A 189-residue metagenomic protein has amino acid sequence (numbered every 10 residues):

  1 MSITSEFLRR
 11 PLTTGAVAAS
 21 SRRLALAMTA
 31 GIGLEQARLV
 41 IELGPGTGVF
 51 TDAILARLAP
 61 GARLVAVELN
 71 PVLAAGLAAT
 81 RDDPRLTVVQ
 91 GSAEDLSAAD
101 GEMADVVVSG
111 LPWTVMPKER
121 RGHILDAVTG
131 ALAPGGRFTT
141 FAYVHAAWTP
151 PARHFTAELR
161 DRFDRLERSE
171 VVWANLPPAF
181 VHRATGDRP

Functional and structural regions predicted by a protein language model:
I3-I32: Class I SAM-dependent methyltransferase Rossmann-like catalytic core, especially the SAM/SAH-binding loop
Q36-G46: Conserved class I S-adenosyl-L-methionine
T47-A59: Conserved SAM-binding loop of SAM-dependent methyltransferases across substrates and taxa, primarily the Class I
N70: Conserved SAM/SAH-binding beta-strand->alpha-helix loop
P84-A93: Conserved SAM-binding strand-loop segment of SAM-dependent methyltransferases
A98-V107: A short acidic, Gly/Pro-enriched loop at the edge of an enzyme's catalytic core that lines a small-molecule cofactor
G122-P134: A short glycine-rich, Lys/Arg-flanked "PGG" loop and its adjoining helix->strand segment in the class I
L132-A142: Conserved beta-strand signature within the Rossmann-like core of class I S-adenosyl-L-methionine
